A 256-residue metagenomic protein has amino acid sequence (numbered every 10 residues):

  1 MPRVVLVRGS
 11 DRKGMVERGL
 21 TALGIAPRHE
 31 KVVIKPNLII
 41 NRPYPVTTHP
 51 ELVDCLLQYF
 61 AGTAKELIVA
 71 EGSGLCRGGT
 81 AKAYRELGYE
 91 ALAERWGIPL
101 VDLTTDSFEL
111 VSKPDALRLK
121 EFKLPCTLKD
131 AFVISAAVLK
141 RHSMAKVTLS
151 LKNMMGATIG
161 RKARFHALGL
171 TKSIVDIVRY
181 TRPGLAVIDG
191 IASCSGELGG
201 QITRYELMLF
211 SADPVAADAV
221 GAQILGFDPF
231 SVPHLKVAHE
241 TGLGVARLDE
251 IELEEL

Functional and structural regions predicted by a protein language model:
M1-L256: N-terminal and secondary-structure boundary signal
